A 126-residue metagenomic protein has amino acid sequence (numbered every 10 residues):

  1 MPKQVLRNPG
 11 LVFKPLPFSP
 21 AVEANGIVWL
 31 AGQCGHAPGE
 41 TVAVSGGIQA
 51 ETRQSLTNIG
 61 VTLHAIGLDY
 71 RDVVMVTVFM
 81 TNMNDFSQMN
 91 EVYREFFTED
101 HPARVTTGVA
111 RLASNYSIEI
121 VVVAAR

Functional and structural regions predicted by a protein language model:
M1-T57, V61-V74, M80-R126: N-terminal presequence-like segments and the immediate start of the first folded domain
